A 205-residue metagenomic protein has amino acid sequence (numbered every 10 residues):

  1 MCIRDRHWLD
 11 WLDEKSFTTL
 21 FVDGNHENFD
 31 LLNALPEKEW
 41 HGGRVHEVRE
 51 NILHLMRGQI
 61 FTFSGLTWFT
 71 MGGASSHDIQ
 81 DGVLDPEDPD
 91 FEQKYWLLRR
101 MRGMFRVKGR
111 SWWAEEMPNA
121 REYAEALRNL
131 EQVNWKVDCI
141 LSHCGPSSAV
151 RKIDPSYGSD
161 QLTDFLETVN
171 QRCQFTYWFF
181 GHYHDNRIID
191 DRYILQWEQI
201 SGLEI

Functional and structural regions predicted by a protein language model:
M1-I3, H182: Conserved small/polar residues in nucleotide/adenosyl-binding loops
R4-F63, P155-E167, Q171-R172, W178 (+1 more regions): Core catalytic region of metal-dependent phosphoesterases/phosphodiesterases, especially metallo-beta-lactamase-like
W11-E14, R99, E115-E116, D138 (+2 more regions): Enriched - but not universal
N25-L31, I60-F61, S76-Q80, P146-V150 (+1 more regions): Active-site environment of divalent metal-dependent phosphoester hydrolases
S64-S156: Active-site-proximal loop/helix segment associated with metal-binding centers of metalloenzymes
W68, W178-I205: C-terminal capping/extension of enzyme domains
